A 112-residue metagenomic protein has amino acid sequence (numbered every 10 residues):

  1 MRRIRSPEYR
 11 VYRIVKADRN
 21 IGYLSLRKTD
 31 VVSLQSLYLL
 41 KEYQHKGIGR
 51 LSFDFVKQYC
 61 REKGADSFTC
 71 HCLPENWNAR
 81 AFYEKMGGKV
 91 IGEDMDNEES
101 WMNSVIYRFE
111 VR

Functional and structural regions predicted by a protein language model:
M1-S36, L40-E42, F53-F55, Y59 (+2 more regions): Acetyl-CoA-dependent GNAT
Y9, M102-Y107: Short hydrophobic/aromatic beta-strand or adjacent loop that forms the aromatic wall/cage of a ligand/substrate-binding
L40-E42, K46, P74-E75: Active-site acidic-Proline motif in GNAT/NAT acetyltransferases
G47, G64, G87: Short glycine-rich hinge loops at helix-strand junctions in the catalytic core of two-component histidine kinases
C60-H71: Conserved GNAT acetyl-CoA-binding A-motif
C70-R80, D96-N103: Conserved beta-strand-loop-alpha-helix junction that forms the acyl-donor binding cleft
E84-G92: Conserved acetyl-CoA-binding loop of GNAT-fold acetyltransferases
